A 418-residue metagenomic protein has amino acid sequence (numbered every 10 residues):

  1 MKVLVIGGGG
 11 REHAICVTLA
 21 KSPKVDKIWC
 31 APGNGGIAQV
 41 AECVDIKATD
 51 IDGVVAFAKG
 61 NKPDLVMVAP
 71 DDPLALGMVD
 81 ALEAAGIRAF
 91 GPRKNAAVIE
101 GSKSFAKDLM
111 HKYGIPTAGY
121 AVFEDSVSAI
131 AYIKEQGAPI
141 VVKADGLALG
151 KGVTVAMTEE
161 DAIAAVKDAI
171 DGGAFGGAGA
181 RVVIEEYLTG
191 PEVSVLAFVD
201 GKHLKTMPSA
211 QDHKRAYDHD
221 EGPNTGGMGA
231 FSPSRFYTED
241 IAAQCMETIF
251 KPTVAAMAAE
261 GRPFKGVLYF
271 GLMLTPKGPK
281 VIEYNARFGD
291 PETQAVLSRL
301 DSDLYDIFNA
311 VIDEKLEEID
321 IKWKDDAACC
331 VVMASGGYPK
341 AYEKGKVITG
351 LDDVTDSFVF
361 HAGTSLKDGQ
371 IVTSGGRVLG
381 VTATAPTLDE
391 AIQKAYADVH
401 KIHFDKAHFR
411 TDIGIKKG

Functional and structural regions predicted by a protein language model:
M1-K94: ATP-binding N-terminal substructure of ATP-dependent carboxylate-amine bond-forming enzymes
L4-V5, E100-R181, Q211, R235 (+1 more regions): Active-site nucleotide/adenylate-binding loops and adjacent lid/helix of ATP-dependent enzymes
A20-K21, G36-A38, G60, F90 (+13 more regions): Solvent-exposed alpha-helices and their adjacent loops that cap or buttress functional pockets in soluble metabolic
A38-A41, V55, V98-S104, Y217-D218: Short, charged, surface-exposed secondary-structure boundary motifs
A156-T293: Internal nucleotide-binding/catalytic subdomain
M246-L268, N285-V354: Active-site "cap" helix and flanking loop/linker of ATP-utilizing ligase/carboxylase catalytic domains
A310-G418: Peripheral (often C-terminal) accessory segments that flank ATP-dependent C-N-forming ligase machineries
